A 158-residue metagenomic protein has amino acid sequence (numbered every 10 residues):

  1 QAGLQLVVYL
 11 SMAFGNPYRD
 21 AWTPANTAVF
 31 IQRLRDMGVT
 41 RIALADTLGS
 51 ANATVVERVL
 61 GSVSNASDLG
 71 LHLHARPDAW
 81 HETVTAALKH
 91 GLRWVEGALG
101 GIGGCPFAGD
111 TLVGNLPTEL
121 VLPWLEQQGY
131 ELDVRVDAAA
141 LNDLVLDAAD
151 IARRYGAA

Functional and structural regions predicted by a protein language model:
Q1-A158: Catalytic cores and adjacent flexible loops of soluble metabolic enzymes that perform enolate/carbanion chemistry on
